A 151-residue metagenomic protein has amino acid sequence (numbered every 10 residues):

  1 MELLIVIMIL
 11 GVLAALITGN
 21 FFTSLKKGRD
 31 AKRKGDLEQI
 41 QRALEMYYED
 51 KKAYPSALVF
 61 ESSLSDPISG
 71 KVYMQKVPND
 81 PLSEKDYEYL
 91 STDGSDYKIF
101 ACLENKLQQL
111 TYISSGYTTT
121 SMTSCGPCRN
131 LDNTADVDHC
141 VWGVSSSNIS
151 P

Functional and structural regions predicted by a protein language model:
M1-F21: N-terminal single-pass transmembrane signal-anchor helix
T18-E38: Aliphatic-rich helix starts adjacent to a transmembrane/signal segment
G28, K34, L64, P78 (+2 more regions): Intrinsically disordered, low-complexity regulatory regions of eukaryotic regulatory proteins
D30, D36, D50, D80 (+1 more regions): Acidic side chains
E45-N105: Extracellular/periplasmic head regions of type IV pilus-like filament subunits
G94-P151: Short, surface-exposed interaction loops/tails
